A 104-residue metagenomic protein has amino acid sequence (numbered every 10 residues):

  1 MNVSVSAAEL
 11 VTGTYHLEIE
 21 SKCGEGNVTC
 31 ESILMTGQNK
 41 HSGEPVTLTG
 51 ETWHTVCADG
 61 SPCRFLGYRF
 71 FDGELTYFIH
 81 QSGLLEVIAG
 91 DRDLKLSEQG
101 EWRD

Functional and structural regions predicted by a protein language model:
V3-D104: Cysteine-centric segments in proteins
